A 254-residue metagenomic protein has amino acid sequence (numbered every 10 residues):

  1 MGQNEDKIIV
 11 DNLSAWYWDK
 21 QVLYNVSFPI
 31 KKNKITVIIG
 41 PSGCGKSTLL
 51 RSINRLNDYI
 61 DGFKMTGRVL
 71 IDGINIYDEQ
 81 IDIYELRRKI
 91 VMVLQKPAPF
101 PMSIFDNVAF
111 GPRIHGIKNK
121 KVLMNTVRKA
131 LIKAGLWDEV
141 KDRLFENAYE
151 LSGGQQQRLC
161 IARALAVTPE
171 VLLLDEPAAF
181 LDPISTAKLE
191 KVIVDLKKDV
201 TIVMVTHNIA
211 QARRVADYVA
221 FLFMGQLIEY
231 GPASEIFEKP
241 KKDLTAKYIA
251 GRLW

Functional and structural regions predicted by a protein language model:
R68-E85, F145, I236: ABC ATPase NBD Q-loop/coupling interface
L70, I74-N75, K120-D142: Conserved ABC ATPase "signature" region
E146-L151, Q155: Conserved ABC ATPase signature
L172-D175: Catalytic Walker B motif of ABC-type/P-loop ATPase nucleotide-binding domains
T186-K198: Helical segment within the ABC ATPase nucleotide-binding domain
Y230-G231: ABC ATPase "signature
